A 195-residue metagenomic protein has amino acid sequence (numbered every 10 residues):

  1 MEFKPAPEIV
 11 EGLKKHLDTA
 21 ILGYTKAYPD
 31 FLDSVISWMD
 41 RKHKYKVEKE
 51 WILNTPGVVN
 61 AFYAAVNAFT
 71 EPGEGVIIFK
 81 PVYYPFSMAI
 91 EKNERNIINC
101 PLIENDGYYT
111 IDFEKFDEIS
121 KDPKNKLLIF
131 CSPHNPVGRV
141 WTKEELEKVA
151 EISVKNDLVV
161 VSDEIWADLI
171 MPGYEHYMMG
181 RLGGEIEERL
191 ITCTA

Functional and structural regions predicted by a protein language model:
M1-G57, A64: N-terminal small-domain helix-loop-helix segment of the aminotransferase-like
V47-I52, P72-G75, E187-L190: Short acidic capping loops at alpha-helix termini that bridge into adjacent secondary structure
A68-I90: Conserved PLP-anchoring active-site segment centered on the Schiff-base-forming lysine
E74, R95, K155-V159, E187-E188: A short helix->loop->beta-strand "cap" motif at the edges of active sites that frequently abuts
I78, N99, I129, V160-S162 (+1 more regions): Hydrophobic residues in well-ordered beta-strands that form the structural core
I103-E175: Active-site phosphate-binding strand-loop segment of PLP-dependent enzymes
N156, G173-A195: Conserved active-site segment immediately N-terminal to the catalytic lysine that forms the internal aldimine
